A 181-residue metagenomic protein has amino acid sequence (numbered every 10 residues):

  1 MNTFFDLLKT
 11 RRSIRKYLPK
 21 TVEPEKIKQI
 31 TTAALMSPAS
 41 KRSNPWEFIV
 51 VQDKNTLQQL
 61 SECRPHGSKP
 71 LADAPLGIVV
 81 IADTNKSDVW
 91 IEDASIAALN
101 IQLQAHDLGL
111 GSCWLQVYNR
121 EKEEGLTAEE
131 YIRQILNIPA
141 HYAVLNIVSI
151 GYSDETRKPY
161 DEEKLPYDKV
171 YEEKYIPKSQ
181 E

Functional and structural regions predicted by a protein language model:
M1-E181: Acidic, surface-exposed loops and disordered segments
